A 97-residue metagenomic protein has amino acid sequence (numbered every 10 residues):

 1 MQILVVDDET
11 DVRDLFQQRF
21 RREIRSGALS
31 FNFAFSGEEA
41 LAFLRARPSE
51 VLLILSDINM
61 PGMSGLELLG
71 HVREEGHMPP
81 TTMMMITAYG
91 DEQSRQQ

Functional and structural regions predicted by a protein language model:
T10-N32: Two-component/phosphorelay signaling modules centered on CheY-like receiver
Q17, F33-L53: Acidic, metal-coordinating helix/loop segments flanking the phosphotransfer/catalytic sites of two-component signaling
A28, S49-L52, G76-T82: His-Asp phosphorelay/catalytic-motif detector in bacterial-type signaling
S36-E39, S64-G70: Acidic catalytic/metal-coordinating carboxylates
L55-D57: Active-site T/S-Asp motif of two-component receiver
M60: Receiver (REC) domain active-site loop signature in two-component systems and cognate sites in sensor histidine kinases
E67, E74-P80, Y89-Q97: Alpha4 helix (beta4-alpha4-beta5 surface) of REC/receiver domains from two-component response regulators
M84-I86: Hydrophobic/aromatic residues positioned on beta-strands within the core alpha/beta folds
